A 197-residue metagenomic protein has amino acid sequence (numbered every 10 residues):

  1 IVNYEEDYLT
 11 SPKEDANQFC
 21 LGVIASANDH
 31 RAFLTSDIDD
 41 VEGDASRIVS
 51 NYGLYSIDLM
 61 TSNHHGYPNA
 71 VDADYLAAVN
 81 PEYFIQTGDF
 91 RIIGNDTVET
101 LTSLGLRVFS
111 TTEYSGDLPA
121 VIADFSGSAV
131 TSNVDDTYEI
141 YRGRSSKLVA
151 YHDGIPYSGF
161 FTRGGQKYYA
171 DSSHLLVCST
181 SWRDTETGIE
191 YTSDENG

Functional and structural regions predicted by a protein language model:
I1-Y4, T111, D135, G143: Conserved beta-strand termini and adjacent loop/short-helix elements that scaffold enzyme active sites in alpha/beta
Y4-N80, I85-I93: Active-site-proximal loop/helix segments of hydrolase catalytic cores
Y8-N17, Y83, G88-Y138: Binuclear metal-ion centers of metallo-dependent hydrolases, dominated by the metallo-beta-lactamase
G22-I24, A120-I122, F160: Conserved hydrophobic/aromatic beta-strand scaffold that supports enzyme active sites
D29-R31, A129, G197: Structural motif
D74, E99, Y168: Surface-exposed charge patches
T137-G197: Extracellular adhesion/carbohydrate-binding repeat motifs centered on closely spaced tryptophans
